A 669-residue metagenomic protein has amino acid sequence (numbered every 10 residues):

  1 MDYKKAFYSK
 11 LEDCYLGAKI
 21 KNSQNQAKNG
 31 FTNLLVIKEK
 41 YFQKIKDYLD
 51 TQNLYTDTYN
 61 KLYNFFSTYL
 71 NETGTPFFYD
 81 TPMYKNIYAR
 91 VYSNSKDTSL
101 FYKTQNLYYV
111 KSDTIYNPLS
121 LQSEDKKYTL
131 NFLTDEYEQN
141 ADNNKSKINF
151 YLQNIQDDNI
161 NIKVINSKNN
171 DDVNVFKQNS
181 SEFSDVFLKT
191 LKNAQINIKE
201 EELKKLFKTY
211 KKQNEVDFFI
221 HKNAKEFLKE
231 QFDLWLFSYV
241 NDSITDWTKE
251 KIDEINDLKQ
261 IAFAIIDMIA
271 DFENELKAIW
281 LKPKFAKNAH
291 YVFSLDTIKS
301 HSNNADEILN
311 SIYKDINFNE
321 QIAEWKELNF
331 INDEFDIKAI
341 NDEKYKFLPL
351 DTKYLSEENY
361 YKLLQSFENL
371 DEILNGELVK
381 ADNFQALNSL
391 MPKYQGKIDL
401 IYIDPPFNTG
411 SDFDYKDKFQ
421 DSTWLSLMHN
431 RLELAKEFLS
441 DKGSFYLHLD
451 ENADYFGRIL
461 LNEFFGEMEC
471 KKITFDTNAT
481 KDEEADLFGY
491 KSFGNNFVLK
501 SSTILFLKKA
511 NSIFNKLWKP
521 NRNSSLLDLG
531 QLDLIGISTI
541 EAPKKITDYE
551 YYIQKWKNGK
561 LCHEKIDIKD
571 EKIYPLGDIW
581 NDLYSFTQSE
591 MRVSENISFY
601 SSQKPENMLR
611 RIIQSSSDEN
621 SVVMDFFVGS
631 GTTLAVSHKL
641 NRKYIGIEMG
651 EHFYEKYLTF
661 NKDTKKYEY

Functional and structural regions predicted by a protein language model:
M1-N166: Long, charged/polar, low-complexity intrinsically disordered N-terminal extensions that precede catalytic
M1-N64, N71, N197-F207, K211-Q213 (+3 more regions): Helicase P-loop NTPase motor core of nucleic-acid translocases
K21, N25, T32, E250 (+1 more regions): PRPP-dependent phosphoribosyltransferase catalytic core
S167-V173, K177-Y239, I252-L281, I298 (+5 more regions): Class I S-adenosyl-L-methionine
F627-G629: Class I SAM-dependent methyltransferase "Motif I" SAM/SAH-binding loop
G631, A635: Glycine-rich SAM-binding Motif I of class I
K639-K643: Conserved S-adenosyl-L-methionine
Y644-E648: Conserved SAM-binding motif I beta-strand of class I
